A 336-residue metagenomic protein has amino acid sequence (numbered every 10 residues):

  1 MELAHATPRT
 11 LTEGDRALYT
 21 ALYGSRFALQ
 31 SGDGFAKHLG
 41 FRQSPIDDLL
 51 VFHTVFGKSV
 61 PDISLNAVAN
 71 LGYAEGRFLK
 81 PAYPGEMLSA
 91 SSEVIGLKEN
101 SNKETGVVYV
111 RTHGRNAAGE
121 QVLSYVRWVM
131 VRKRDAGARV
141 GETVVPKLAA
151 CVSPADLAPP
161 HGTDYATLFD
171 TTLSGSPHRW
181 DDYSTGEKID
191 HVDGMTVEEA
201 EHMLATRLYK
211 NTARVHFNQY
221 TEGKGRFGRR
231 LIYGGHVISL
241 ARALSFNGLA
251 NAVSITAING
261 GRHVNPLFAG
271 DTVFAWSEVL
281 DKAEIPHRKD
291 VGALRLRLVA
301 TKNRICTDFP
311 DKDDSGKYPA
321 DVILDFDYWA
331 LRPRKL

Functional and structural regions predicted by a protein language model:
M1, A82-H161, A269, W276-L336: HotDog/MaoC-like acyl-thioester-processing domains
M1-L71, L123, K133-I258, D314-D325 (+2 more regions): Hot-dog-fold acyl-thioester-processing enzymes
T7-T10, Y83, A205, P266-F268 (+1 more regions): Amphipathic alpha-helical hairpins
I46-D47, L79-E86, Y233, N265-A269: Short, low-complexity cationic-aromatic patches
A69-K80, V94-G96, S254-L267, L280: A cross-kingdom feature marking solvent-exposed beta-strand/loop segments within repeated, beta-rich binding/scaffold
F227, H263, E284-I285: Generic recognition of flexible, low-complexity loop/linker segments
